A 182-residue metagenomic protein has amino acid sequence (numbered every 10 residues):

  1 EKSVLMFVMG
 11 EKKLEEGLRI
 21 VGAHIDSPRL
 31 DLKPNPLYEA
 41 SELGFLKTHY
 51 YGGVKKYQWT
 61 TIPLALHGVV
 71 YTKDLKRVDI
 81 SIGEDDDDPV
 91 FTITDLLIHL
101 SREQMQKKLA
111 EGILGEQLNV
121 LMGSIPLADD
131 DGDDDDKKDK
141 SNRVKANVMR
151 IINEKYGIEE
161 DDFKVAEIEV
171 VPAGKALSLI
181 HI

Functional and structural regions predicted by a protein language model:
E1, G10-G17: Glycine-rich N-terminal segment of FAD-binding domains in flavoprotein oxidoreductases, spanning the beta-loop-helix
E1-V8, I151, F163: A non-catalytic alpha/beta surface segment that caps or lines the substrate-entry region of metallo-dependent hydrolase
L14-E103: A generic, well-ordered mixed alpha/beta core segment in the N-terminal half of proteins
A40, D88, K107-K155: Glycine-rich, flexible beta-strand/loop modules in the N-terminal catalytic cores of phosphate-handling
K73-K76, E103, G123, R150-D161 (+1 more regions): Generic secondary-structure signature for well-ordered alpha-helical cores
R143, G157-E169: Flexible, glycine/charged-enriched surface loops at secondary-structure junctions
E169-A176: Self-splicing inteins and homing endonuclease
I180-I182: Conserved small/polar residues in nucleotide/adenosyl-binding loops
